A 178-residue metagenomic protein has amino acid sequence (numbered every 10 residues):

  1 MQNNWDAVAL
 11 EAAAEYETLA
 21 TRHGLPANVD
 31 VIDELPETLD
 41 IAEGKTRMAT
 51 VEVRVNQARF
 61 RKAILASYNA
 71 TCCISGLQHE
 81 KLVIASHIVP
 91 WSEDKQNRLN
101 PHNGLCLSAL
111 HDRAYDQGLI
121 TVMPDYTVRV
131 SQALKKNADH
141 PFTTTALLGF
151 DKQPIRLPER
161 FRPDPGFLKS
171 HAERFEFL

Functional and structural regions predicted by a protein language model:
M1-Q2, D164: Helix N-cap / beta->alpha transition motif
N3-K62, A66, A70-A85: A short mid-domain helix/strand-loop element embedded in enzyme catalytic domains that forms or borders the active-site
G44-K45, A49, V55, R59 (+2 more regions): A detector for short metal-coordination/catalytic motifs
